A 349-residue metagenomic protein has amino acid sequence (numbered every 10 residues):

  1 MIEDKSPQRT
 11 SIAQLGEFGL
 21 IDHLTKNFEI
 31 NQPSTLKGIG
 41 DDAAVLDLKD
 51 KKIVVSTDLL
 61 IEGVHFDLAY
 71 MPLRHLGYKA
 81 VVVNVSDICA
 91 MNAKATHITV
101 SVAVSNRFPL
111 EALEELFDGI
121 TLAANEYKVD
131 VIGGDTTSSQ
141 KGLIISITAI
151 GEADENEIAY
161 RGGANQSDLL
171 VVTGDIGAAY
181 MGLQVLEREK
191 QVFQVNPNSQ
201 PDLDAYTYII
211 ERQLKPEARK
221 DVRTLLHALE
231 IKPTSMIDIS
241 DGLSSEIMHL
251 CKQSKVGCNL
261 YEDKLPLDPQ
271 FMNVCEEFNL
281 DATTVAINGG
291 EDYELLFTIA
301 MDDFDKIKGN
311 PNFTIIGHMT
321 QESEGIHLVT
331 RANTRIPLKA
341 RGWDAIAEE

Functional and structural regions predicted by a protein language model:
M1-P72, M91, V100, E348-E349: Extreme N-terminal cap/leader segments of soluble proteins
I2-G19, H23-E29, R107-D130, S138-I145 (+2 more regions): Glycine-/charge-enriched secondary-structure boundary and capping motifs
K37, A69-V85, R107-D118, N156: Glycine-rich anion/phosphate-binding loops
V45, N84, N92, V131 (+4 more regions): Residue-level signal for inorganic ion chemistry
L60, T96-E189, H318: Glycine-rich anion-binding loops of enzyme active sites
L73-H97, D118-E126, L225, S245-L250: Small-aliphatic-rich amphipathic alpha-helix that forms the alpha element of a beta-alpha
G182-S199, L203: Short, compositionally biased
Q200-H249: Polyanion-binding loop/helix "lid" in catalytic or ligand-binding cores
